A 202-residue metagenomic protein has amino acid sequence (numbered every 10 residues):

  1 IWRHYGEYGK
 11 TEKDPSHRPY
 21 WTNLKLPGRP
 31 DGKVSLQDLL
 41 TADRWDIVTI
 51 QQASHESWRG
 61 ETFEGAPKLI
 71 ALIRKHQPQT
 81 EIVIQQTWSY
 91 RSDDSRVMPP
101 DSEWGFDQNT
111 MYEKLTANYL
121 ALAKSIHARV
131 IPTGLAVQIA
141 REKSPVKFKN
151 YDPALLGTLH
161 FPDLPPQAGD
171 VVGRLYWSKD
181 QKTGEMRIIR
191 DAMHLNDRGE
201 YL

Functional and structural regions predicted by a protein language model:
I1-W45: N-terminal carbohydrate-binding/catalytic regions of secreted carbohydrate-active enzymes
P30-D197: Alpha-helical cap/lid subdomain in secreted, periplasmic, or secretory-pathway luminal O-acyl-processing enzymes
G199-L202: Extracellular low-complexity, Gly/Ser/Thr-rich intrinsically disordered linkers and protease-sensitive activation/hinge
